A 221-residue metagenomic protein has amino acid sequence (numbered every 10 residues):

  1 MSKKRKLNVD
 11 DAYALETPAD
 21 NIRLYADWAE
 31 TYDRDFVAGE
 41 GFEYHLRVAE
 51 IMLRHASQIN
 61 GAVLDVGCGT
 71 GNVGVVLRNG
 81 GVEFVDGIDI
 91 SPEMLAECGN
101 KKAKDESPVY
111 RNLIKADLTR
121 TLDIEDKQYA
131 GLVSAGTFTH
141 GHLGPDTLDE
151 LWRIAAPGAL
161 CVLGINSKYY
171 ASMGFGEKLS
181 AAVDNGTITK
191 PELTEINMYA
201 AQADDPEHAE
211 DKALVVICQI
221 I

Functional and structural regions predicted by a protein language model:
M1-T31: N-terminal, positively charged/glycine-rich alpha-helical extensions of SAM-dependent methyltransferases
D33-A49: Conserved SAM-binding loop and adjacent beta-strand
L64-V66, T70-T121: Class I SAM-dependent methyltransferase SAM/SAH-binding core
R120-L132: A short acidic, Gly/Pro-enriched loop at the edge of an enzyme's catalytic core that lines a small-molecule cofactor
V133-G136, G164: Residues lining the SAM
D146-P157: A short glycine-rich, Lys/Arg-flanked "PGG" loop and its adjoining helix->strand segment in the class I
G158-N166: Conserved beta-strand signature within the Rossmann-like core of class I S-adenosyl-L-methionine
T187-I221: Class I S-adenosyl-L-methionine
